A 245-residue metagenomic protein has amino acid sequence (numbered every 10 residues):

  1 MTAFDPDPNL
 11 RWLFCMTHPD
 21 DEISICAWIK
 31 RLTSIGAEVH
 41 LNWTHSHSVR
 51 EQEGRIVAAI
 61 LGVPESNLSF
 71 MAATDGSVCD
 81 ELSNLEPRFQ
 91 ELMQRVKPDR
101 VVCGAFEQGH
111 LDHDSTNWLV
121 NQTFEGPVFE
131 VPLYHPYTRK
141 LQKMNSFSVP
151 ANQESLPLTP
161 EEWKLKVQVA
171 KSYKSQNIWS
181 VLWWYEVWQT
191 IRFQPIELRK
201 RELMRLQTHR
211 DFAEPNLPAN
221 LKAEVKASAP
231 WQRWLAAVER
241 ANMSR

Functional and structural regions predicted by a protein language model:
M1-C15, I35, S48, V78-R245: Metal-dependent de-N-acetylase/amidase catalytic core
N9-R11, H40, A58: Conserved alpha-helical scaffold segments that buttress catalytic/binding sites
C15, D21-H40: Histidine-anchored nucleotide/phosphate-binding helix
D21, D75, Q108: Active-site micro-motifs of SAM-dependent methyltransferase domains
C26-W28, Q52-V57: Alpha-helical scaffolding within the catalytic cores of extracellular/periplasmic polymer-degrading hydrolases
H40-S46: Short internal beta-strands
N42, L68-M71, F129: General small-molecule cofactor/ligand-binding pocket signal
G54-D75: Conserved nucleotide-sugar phosphate-binding/catalytic loop shared by glycosyltransferases and other
